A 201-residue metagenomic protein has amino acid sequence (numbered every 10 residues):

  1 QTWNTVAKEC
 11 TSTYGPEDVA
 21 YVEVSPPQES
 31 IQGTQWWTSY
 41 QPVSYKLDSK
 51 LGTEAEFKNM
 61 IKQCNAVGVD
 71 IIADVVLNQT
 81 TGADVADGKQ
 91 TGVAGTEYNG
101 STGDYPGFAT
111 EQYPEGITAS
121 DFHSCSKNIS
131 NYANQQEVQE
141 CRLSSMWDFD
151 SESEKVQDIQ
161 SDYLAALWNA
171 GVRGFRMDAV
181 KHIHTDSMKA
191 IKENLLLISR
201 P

Functional and structural regions predicted by a protein language model:
Q1-T11, P16-A170, D186, A190-P201: Substrate-binding/active-site clefts of carbohydrate-active enzymes
G174-V180: Short catalytic-loop micro-motif centered on adjacent basic/acidic residues
I183: Active-site environment of divalent metal-dependent phosphoester hydrolases
